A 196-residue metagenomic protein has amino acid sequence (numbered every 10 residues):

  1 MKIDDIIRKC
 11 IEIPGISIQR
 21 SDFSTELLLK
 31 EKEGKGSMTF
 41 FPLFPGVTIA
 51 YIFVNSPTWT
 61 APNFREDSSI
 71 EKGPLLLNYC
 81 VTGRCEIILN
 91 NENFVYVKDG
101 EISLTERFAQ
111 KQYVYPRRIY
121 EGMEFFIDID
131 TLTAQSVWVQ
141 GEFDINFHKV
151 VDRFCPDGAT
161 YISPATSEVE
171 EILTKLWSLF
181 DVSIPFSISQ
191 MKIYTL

Functional and structural regions predicted by a protein language model:
M1-G73: N-terminal low-complexity or simple alpha-helical regulatory segments that function as activation/interaction modules
R8, R20, R65, R84 (+3 more regions): Arginine residue identity/basic-tract feature
K9-C10, S21, T25, V81-R84 (+2 more regions): Short hydrophobic/aromatic-rich motifs at helix boundaries and adjacent loops
S17, L28, T48, E86-I88 (+2 more regions): Ser/Thr- (and often Asn-) enriched beta-sheet segments in non-cytosolic proteins
I49, K72-L76, Y120-E124: Extracellular structured ligand-interaction cores
V54-P57, I70-N91, I129: Glycine- and acidic-residue-biased ligand/ion/polar-headgroup-sensing regions
A61-N63, R84-E86, E101: Extracytoplasmic
I88-L196: Alpha-helical bundle regulatory/interaction domains
